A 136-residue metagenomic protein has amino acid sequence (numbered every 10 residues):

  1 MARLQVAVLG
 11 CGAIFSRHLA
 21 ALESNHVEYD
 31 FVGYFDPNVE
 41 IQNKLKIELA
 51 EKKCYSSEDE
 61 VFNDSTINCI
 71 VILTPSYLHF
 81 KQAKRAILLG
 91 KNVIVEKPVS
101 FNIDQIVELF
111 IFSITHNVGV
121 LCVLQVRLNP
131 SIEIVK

Functional and structural regions predicted by a protein language model:
M1-L49: N-terminal Rossmann-like dinucleotide-binding module
Q5, D30-F31, T66-C69, N92 (+1 more regions): Structural signature of beta-strand start/N-cap positions in the alpha/beta core of ABC transporter nucleotide-binding
L9, E96, V123: Short hydrophobic "strand-cap" motifs at the C-terminus of beta-strands
F15, Q42, H79, I106 (+1 more regions): A general structural signal for well-ordered alpha-helical segments in protein cores
H18, L49-F112: Beta-loop-alpha module in the N-terminal Rossmann-like domain of NAD(P)-dependent dehydrogenases, especially those
L19-A20, N43, D59, E133-K136: Active-site phosphate/pyrophosphate- and oxyanion-stabilizing loops and adjacent acidic/basic residues in soluble
H26-E28, L89, I114-V118: Short helix-capping segments at alpha-helix termini
S100-K136: A contiguous active-site-proximal alpha/beta segment in oxidoreductase catalytic domains
